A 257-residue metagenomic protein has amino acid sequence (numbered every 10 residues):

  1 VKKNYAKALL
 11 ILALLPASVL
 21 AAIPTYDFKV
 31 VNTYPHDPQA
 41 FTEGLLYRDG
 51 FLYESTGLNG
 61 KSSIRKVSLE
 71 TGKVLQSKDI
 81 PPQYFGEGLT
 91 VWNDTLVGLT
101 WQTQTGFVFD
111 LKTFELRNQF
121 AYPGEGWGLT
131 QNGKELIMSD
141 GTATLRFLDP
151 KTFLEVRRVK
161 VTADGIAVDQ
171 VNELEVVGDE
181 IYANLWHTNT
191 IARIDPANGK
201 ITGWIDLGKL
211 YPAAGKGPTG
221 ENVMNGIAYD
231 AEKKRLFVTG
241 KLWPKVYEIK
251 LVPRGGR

Functional and structural regions predicted by a protein language model:
A22-P38, L69-K73: A short helix->beta-strand "capping" segment at the edge of beta-propeller domains
V31-S63, D79, Q83-T90, G240-L242: Beta-strand-rich domains and repeat architectures in extracellular enzymes and scaffolds, especially beta-propellers
N32-Y34, L75-P81, N118-A121, V156-V161 (+1 more regions): Beta-propeller fold detector
P38-D49, P82-N93, Y122-E135, S139 (+2 more regions): Beta-rich, blade/repeat-based domains predominating in secreted/periplasmic proteins but also intracellular
E54-L58, L96-T103, M138-T142, A183-H187 (+1 more regions): Conserved beta-strand positions in repeat-built beta-propeller and related beta-rich domains
S68-G72, D110-F114, P150-F153, D195-G199 (+1 more regions): Short loop/turn segments that connect beta-strands within beta-propeller blades
G72-V108, L116-G126: Blade-loop segments of beta-propeller domains
G106-D164: Hydrophobic, well-structured mid-protein blocks that either form specific transmembrane helices
